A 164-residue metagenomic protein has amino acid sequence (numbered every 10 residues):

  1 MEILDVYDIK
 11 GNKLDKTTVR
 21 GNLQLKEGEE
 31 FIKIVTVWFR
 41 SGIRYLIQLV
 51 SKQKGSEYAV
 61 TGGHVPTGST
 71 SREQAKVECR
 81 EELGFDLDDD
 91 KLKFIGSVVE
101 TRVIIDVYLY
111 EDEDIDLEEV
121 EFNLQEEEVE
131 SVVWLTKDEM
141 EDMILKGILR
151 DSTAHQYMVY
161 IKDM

Functional and structural regions predicted by a protein language model:
M1-T36: Acidic, metal-coordinating catalytic segment for phosphate/diphosphate chemistry, firing primarily on the Nudix
E2-L4, K33-V35, I43, D106 (+1 more regions): Change "...and in nucleic-acid phosphodiester-cleaving endonucleases..." to "...and in nucleic-acid processing enzymes
K10, S41-R44, S51, E111-D116 (+1 more regions): Short loop segments at secondary-structure junctions
T17-T18, L49, V98: Short hydrophobic alpha-helix segments
N22-L25, K54-Y58, S152: A short local loop/turn or secondary-structure capping micro-motif enriched for an aromatic residue
I32-H64: A glycine-rich, hydrophobic loop/mini-helix early in the fold
G63-L149: Unchanged
R150-M164: Charged phosphate-binding loop/patch that engages nucleotide di/tri-phosphates or the phosphate backbone of nucleic
